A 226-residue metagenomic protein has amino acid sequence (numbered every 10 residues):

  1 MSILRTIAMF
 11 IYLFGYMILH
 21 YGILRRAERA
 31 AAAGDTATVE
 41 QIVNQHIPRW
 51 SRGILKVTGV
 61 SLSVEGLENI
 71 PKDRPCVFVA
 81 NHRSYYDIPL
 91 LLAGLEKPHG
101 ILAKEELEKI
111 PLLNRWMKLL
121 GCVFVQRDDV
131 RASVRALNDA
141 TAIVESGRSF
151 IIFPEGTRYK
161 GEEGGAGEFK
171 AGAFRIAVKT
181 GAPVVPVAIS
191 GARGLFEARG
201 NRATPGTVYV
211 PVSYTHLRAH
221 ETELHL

Functional and structural regions predicted by a protein language model:
M1-A33, A37-Q41, Q45, L62-K72 (+1 more regions): Membrane-interfacial terminal anchoring regions of lipid-handling membrane enzymes
H20-A33, E40-N44, K56-T58, K72-V130: Catalytic core of membrane glycerolipid acyltransferases/transacylases, capturing the structured, soluble-facing
S51, C122-Q126, T157-R158: Short, basic, glycine/proline-bearing loop/turn elements
V125, V187, V212: Hydrophobic residues at beta-strand termini and immediately following loops that shape nucleotide-binding pockets
V130, V134-R202, Y209: Membrane-associated lipid acylation/remodeling enzymes share a hydrophobic transmembrane-juxtamembrane segment
T207-Y214: Acyl/amide activation-and-transfer machinery of modular secondary-metabolite enzymes
T215-L224: Conserved small/polar residues in nucleotide/adenosyl-binding loops
